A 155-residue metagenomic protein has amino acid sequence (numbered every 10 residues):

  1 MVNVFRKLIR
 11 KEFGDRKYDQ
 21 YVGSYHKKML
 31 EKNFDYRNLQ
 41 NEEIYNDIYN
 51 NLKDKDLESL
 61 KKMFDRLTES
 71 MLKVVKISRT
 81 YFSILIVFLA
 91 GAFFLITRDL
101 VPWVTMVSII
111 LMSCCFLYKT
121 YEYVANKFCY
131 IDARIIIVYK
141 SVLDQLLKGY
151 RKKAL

Functional and structural regions predicted by a protein language model:
M1-I48: N-terminal, intrinsically disordered, low-complexity segments that immediately precede the first transmembrane helix
V4-F13, Y81, V124-F128, L143: Gram-positive cell-envelope targeting signals
K11, R16, K32-N33, V75 (+3 more regions): Low-complexity, intrinsically disordered/propeptide-like segments
E43-T80: Membrane-proximal, non-transmembrane alpha-helical segments
L57-L60, F64-L67, F88, I136-L143: Generic L/I/V-rich hydrophobic alpha-helical segments across diverse proteins
L72-F128: Alpha-helical transmembrane segments and their immediate juxtamembrane boundary regions in integral membrane proteins
Y121-L155: Cytosolic/matrix-facing juxtamembrane and C-terminal tails of multi-pass cellular membrane proteins
